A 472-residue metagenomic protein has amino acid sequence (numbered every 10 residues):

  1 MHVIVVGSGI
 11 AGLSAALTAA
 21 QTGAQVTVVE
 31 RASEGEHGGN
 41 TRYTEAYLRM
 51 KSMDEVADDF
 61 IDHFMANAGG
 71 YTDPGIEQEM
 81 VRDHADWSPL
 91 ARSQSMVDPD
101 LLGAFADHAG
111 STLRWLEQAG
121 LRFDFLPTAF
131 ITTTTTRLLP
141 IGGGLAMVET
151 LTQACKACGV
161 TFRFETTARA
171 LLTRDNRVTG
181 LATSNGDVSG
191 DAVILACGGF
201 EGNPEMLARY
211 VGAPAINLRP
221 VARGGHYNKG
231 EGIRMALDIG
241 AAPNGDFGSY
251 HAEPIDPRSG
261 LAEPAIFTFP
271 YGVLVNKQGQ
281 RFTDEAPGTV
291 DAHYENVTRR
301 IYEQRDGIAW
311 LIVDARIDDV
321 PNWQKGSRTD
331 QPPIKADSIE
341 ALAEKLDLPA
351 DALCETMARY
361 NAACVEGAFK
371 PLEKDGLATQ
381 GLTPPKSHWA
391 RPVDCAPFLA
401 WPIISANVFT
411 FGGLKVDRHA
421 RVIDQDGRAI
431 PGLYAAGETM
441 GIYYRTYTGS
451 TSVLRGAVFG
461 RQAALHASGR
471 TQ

Functional and structural regions predicted by a protein language model:
V3-T27: N-terminal Rossmann-like FAD-binding beta1-loop-alpha1 element of flavoenzymes
G7, G190, A196-C197, K277 (+1 more regions): Short, well-ordered coil/turn residues at beta-beta hairpins and beta-strand->alpha-helix junctions within
R31-T161, L274, R281, P287: Conserved N-terminal/central alpha/beta ligand/cofactor-binding core
G75-H84, S88-F105, I312-D314, P321-K370: N-terminal leader/propeptide and maturation segments of large enzyme subunits in energy/redox metabolism and hydrolases
L139-D191: Helical element adjacent to the flavin cofactor pocket in flavoenzyme catalytic cores
A170, A352-Y443, Y447: A glycine-rich dinucleotide-binding beta-alpha-beta segment and adjacent secondary-structure elements that constitute
V188-I255, V453, Q462, H466: Glycine-rich loop(s) and the adjacent beta-strand/alpha-helix scaffold that form part
G225, I233-A352: An anion/pyrophosphate-binding glycine-rich loop and adjacent beta-alpha core in soluble alpha-beta enzymes
